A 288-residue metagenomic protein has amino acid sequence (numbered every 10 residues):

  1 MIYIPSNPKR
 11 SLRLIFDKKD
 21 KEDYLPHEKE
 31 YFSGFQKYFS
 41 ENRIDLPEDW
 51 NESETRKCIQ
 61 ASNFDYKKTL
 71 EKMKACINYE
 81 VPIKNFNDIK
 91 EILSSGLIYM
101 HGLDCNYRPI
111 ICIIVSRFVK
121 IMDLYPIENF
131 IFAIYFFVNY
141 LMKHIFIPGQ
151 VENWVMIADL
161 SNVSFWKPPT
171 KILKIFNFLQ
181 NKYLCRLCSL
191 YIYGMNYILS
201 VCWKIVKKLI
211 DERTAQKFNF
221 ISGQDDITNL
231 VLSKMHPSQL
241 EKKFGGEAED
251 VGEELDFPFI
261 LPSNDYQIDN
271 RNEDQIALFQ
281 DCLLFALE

Functional and structural regions predicted by a protein language model:
M1-E288: Basic, amphipathic alpha-helical/coil surface patches used to engage anionic, phosphate-bearing ligands and membranes
